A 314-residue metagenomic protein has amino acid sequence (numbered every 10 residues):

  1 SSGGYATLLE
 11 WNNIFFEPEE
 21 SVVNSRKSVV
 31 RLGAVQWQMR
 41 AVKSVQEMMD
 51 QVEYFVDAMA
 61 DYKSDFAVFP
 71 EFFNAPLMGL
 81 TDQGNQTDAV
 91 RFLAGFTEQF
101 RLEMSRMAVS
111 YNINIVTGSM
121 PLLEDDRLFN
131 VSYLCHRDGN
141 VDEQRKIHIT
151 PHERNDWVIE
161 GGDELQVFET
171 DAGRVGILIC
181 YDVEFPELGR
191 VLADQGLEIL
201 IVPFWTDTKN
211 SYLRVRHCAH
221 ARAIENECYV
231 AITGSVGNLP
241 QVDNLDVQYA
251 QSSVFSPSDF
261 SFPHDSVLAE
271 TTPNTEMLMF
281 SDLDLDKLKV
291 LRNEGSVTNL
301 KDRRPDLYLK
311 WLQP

Functional and structural regions predicted by a protein language model:
S1-E20, V236-P314: C-terminal beta-strand edge segments of enzyme domains
E10-F66, I201: N-terminal active-site segment of His-dependent metallophosphoesterases
R31, Y62-K63, N112, R174 (+1 more regions): Short loop/turn motifs at secondary-structure junctions
V35, Q144, F168, T233 (+2 more regions): Hydrophobic residues at beta-strand termini and immediately following loops that shape nucleotide-binding pockets
Q36-K43, G84-L93, G173-V175, E198-D207: Short, basic, glycine/proline-bearing loop/turn elements
V45-R137, D207-A221, E225: Cys-nucleophile CN-hydrolase/nitrilase-fold catalytic domain and related Cys-dependent amidase chemistry that acts on
F96-V116, E184-E276: CN hydrolase (nitrilase-like) catalytic-core segments centered on the catalytic cysteine and neighboring Lys/Glu
R106, L122-I199, T208-A221, V290 (+1 more regions): Active-site catalytic loop in hydrolytic enzyme cores
